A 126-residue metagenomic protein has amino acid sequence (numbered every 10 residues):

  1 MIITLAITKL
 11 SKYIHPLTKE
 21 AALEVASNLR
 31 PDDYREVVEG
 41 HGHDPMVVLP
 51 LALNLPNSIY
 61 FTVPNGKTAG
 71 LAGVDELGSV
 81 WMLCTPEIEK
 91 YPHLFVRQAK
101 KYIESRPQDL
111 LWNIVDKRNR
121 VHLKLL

Functional and structural regions predicted by a protein language model:
I2-D44: Short amphipathic alpha-helix that is part of the acyltransferase structural core
V37-N57: Active-site rim helix/loop that mediates acceptor-substrate recognition in acyltransferases
G42-M46, L94-K101: Well-ordered, non-membrane alpha-helical segments in soluble/globular domains
L49-P50, K100-E104, L123: Short amphipathic alpha-helical segments and helix-helix/interface helices
F61-W81: Conserved beta-strand in the GNAT
W81-R97: A short, internal acetyl-CoA/4′-phosphopantetheine-binding micro-motif in the GNAT/acyltransferase core
R97-L111: Conserved acyl-CoA
L111-K124: Conserved beta-strand-loop-alpha-helix junction that forms the acyl-donor binding cleft
